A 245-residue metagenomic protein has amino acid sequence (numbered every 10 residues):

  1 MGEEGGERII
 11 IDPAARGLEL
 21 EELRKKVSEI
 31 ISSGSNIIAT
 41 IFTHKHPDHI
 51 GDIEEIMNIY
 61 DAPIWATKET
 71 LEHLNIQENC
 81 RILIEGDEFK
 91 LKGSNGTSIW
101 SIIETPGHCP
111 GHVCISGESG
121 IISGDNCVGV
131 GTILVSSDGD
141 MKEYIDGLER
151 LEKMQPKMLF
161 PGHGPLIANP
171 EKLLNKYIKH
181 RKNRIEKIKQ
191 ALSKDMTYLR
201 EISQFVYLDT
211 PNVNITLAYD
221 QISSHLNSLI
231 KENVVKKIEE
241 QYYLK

Functional and structural regions predicted by a protein language model:
M1-G5, L91-G96, I115-E118, K245: Active-site beta-strand termini and strand-to-loop segments that position acidic
G6-E7, A15-S98: Active-site HxH/HxHxD metal-binding segment of metal-dependent hydrolases
R8-I10, A15-G17, I99-K187: Metallo-beta-lactamase
L20-L23, I50, Y144, L148 (+1 more regions): Aromatic/hydrophobic pocket-lining residues that form the small-molecule binding cavity in soluble enzyme cores
T43, T105, L229: Conserved S/T- and glycine-rich ATP-binding loop of Class I adenylate-forming
D61, Q155-P156, M196: Residue-level detector of structured alpha->beta connecting loops
A191-K245: C-terminal regulatory/interaction regions
